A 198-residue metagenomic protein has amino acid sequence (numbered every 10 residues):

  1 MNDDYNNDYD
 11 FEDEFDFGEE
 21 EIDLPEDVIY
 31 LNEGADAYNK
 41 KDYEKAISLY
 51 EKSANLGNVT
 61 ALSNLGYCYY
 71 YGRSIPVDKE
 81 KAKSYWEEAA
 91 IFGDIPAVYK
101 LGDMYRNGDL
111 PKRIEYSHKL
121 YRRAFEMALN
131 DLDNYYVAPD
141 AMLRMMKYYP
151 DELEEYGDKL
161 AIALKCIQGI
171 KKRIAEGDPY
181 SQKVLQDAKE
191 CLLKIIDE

Functional and structural regions predicted by a protein language model:
E12, F17, D158-E198: Terminal, low-structured helical/coil segments at or just beyond the last alpha-helical repeat
P25-E26, L56-N58, Y71-R73, I91-D94 (+4 more regions): Short helix-capping/linker turns of helical repeat alpha-solenoids
E26-K45, L49-K52, L56: Alpha-helical segment of the N-proximal tetratricopeptide repeat
Y30-A37, N64-Y71, K100-N107, M142-D151 (+1 more regions): Hydrophobic face of amphipathic alpha-helices that form TPR/SEL1-like repeat modules and related alpha-solenoid
S53, C68, A89, M104 (+4 more regions): TPR/TPR-like alpha-solenoid repeats
